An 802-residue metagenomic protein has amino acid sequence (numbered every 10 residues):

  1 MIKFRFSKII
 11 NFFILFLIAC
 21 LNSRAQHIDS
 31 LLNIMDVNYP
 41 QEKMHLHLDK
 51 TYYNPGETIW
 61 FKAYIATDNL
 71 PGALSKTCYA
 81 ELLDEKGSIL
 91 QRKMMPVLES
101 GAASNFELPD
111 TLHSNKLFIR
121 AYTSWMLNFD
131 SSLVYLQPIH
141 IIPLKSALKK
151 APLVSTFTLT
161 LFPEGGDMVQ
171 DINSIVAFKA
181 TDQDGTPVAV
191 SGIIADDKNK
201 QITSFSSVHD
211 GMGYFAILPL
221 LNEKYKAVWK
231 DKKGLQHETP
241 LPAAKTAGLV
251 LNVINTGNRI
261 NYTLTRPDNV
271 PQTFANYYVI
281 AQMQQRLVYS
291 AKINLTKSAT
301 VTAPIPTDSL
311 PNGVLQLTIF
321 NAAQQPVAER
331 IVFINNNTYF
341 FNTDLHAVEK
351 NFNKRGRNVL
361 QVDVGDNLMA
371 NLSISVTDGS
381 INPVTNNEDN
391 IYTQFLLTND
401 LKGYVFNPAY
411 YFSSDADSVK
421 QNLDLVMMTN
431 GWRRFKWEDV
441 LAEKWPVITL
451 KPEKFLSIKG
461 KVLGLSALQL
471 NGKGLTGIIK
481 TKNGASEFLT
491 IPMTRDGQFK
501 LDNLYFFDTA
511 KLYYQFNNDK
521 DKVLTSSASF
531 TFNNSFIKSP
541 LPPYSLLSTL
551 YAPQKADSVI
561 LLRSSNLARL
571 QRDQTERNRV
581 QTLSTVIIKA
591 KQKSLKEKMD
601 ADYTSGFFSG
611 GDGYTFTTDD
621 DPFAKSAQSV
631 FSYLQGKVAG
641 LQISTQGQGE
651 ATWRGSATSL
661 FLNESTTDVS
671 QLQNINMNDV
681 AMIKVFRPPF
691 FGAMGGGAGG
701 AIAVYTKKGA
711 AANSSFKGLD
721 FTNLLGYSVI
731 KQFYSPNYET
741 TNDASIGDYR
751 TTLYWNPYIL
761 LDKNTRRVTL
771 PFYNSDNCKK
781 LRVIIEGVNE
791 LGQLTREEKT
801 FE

Functional and structural regions predicted by a protein language model:
M1-N33, V362, E802: Bacterial Sec-dependent N-terminal signal peptides
Q26-K43, H47, Y53-N54, T58-M95 (+1 more regions): Contiguous segments within soluble domain cores/interaction surfaces
M35-Y39, N54, P109-S114, T123-V176 (+14 more regions): Surface-exposed, low-complexity/disordered segments and acidic/polar micro-motifs at processing/linker regions
T58, A102-L108, L117: Ligand-binding face of N-terminal immunoglobulin V-set domains in extracellular IgSF glycoproteins
Y79-L83, S191-A195, Y278-I280, T318 (+4 more regions): Beta-strand signatures of extracellular beta-sandwich domains
K93-M95, F106, S191, F205 (+5 more regions): Short hydrophobic alpha-helix segments
G649-R687, A712-G718: Periplasmic plug
